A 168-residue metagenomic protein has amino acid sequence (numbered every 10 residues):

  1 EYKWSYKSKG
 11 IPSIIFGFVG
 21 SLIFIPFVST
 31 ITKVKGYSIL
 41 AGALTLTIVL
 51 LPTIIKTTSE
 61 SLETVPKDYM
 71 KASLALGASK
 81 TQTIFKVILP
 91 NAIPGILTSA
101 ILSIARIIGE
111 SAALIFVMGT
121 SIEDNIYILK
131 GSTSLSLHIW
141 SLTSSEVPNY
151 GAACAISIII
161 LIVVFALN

Functional and structural regions predicted by a protein language model:
Y2, L22, P52-E63, K67: Short helix-terminus and kink motifs of transmembrane alpha helices, predominantly at the cytoplasmic interface
W4-I11, F24, L44-I54, I104-S111 (+3 more regions): Hydrophobic transmembrane alpha-helices
Y6-A43: Generic hydrophobic transmembrane alpha-helix motif, especially the helices
F18, A43-L46, V87, S157: Residue-level recognition of transmembrane alpha-helices in multi-pass small-molecule transporters/permeases
V28, I115-L161: Interhelical loop and adjacent transmembrane-helix boundary motif in polytopic membrane transport permeases
T53, T57-E60, Q82-S103, E110 (+1 more regions): Start (N-cap) of specific transmembrane helices in multi-pass transporter permeases
S59, E63, K67, L74 (+2 more regions): C-terminal transmembrane helix and the adjacent membrane-cytosol boundary/short C-terminal tail of inner/organellar
L76-G77, P90: Glycine/proline-centered hinge or cleavage motifs at structural transition points of membrane proteins
